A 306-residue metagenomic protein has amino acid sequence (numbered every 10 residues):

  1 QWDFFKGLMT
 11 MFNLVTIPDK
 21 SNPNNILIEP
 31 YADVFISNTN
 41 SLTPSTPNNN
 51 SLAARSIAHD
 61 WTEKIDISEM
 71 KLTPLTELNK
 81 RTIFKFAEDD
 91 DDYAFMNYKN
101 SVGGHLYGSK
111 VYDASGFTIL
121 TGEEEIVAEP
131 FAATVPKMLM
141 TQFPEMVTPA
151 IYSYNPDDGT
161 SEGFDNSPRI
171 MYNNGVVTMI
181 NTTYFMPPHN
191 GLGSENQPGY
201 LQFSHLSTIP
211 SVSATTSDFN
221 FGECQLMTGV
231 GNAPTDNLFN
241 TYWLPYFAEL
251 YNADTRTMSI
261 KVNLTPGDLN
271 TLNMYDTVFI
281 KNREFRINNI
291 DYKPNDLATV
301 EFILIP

Functional and structural regions predicted by a protein language model:
Q1-P306: C-terminal extracytoplasmic interaction modules
